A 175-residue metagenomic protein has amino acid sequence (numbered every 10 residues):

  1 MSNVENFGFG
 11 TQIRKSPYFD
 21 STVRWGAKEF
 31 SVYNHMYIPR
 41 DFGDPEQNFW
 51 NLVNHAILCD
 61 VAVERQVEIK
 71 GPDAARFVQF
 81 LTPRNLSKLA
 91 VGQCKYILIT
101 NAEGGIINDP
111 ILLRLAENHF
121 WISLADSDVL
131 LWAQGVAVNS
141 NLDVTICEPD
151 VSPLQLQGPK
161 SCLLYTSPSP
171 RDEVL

Functional and structural regions predicted by a protein language model:
M1-T100, G105: Acidic, proline/glycine-enriched N-terminal capping motif
D60, D109, D172: Acidic active-site catalytic centers that drive phospho-/nucleotidyl reactions and related ester hydrolyses
S87, V91, L142, E173-L175: Secondary-structure boundary/capping residues
N108-S167: Acidic, low-complexity central loop/insert segments
Y165-L175: Single conserved hydrophobic/aromatic residue that forms the stacking wall/gate of nucleotide- or nucleobase-binding
